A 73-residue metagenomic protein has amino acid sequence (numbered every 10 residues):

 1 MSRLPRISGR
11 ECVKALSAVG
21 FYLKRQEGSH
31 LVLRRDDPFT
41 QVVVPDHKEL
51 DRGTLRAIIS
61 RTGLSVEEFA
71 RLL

Functional and structural regions predicted by a protein language model:
M1-L73: Basic nucleic-acid-binding interfaces
